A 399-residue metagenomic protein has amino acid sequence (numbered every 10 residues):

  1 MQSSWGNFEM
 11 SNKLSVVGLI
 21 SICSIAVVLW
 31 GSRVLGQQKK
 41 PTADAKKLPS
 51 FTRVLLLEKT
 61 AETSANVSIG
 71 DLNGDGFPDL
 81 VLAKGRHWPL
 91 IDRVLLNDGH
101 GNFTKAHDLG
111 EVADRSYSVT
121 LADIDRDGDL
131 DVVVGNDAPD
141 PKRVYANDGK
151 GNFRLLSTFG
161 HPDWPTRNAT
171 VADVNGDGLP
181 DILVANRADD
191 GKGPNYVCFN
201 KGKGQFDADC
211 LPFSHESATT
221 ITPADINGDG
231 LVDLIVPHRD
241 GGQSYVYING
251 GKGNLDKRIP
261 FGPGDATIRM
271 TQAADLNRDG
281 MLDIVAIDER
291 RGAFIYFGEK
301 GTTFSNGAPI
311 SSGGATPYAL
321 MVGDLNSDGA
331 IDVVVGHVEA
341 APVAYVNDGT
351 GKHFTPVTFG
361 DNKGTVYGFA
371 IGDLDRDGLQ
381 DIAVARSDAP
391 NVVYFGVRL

Functional and structural regions predicted by a protein language model:
I20-V28: Bacterial N-terminal signal peptides
G36-E62, L96-D114, A146-W164, Y196-E216 (+4 more regions): Blade-edge motifs of beta-propeller repeat domains
K59-F77, L82-A83: Beta-strand-rich domains and repeat architectures in extracellular enzymes and scaffolds, especially beta-propellers
A65-G74, Y117-R126, R167-G176, T219-I226 (+3 more regions): Beta-propeller blade termini
G76-L82, G128-L130, G178-P180, G230-V232 (+3 more regions): Glycine-aliphatic tripeptides that mark coil-to-beta-strand junctions in extracellular and membrane proteins
L80-G85, V132-N136, I182-R187, L234-H238 (+3 more regions): Hydrophobic beta-strand segments that make up the repeating blades of beta-propeller and related beta-repeat
G85-P89, A138-D140, A188-G191, D240-G242 (+3 more regions): Short glycine/acidic-enriched loop and turn motifs that connect beta-strands
Y367-L399: Blade-level signature of beta-propeller repeat domains, shared across WD40, Kelch, NHL, RCC1 and BNR/Asp-box propellers
